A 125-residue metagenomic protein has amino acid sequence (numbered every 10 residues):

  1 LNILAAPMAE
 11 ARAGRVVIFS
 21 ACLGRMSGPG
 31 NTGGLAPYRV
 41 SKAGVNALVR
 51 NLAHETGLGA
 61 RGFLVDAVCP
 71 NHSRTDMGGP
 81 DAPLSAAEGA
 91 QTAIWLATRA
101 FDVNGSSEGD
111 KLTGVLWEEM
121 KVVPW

Functional and structural regions predicted by a protein language model:
N2-G59, C69, A82: Catalytic loop of short-chain dehydrogenase/reductase
G59-F63, A67-V68, T75, G79-W125: C-terminal helical subdomain
